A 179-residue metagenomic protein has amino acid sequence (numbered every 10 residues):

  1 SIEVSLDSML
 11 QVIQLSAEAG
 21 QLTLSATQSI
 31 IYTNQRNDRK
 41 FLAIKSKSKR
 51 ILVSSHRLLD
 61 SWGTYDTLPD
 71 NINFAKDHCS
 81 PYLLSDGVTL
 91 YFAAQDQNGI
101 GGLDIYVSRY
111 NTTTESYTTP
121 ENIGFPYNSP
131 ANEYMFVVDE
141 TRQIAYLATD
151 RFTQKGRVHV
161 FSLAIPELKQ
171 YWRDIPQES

Functional and structural regions predicted by a protein language model:
S1-S179: Short, conserved micro-motifs composed of acidic
